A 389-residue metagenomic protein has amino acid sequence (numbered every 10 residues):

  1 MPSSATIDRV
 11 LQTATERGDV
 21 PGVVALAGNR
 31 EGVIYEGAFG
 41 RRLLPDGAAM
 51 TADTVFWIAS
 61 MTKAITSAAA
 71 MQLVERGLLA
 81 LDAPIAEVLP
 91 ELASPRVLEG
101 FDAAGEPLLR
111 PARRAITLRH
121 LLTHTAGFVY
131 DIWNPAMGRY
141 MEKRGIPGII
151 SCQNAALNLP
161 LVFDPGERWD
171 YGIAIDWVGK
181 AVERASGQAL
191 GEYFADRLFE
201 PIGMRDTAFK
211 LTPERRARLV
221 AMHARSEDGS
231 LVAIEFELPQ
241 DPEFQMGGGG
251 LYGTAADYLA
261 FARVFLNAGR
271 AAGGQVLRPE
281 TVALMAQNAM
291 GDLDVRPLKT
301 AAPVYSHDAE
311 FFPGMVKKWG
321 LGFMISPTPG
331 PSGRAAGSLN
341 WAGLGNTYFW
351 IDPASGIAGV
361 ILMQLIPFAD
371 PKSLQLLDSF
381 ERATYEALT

Functional and structural regions predicted by a protein language model:
P2-I58, L78-A80, V97-A103, F236 (+3 more regions): Short, conserved catalytic-motif segment at the N-terminal edge
S3, I7, I58, T62 (+6 more regions): Hydrophobic (often cysteine-bearing) scaffold residues that line and stabilize catalytic clefts of nucleotide/cofactor
I7-L11, E31, W57-L89, V178-E183 (+2 more regions): Active-site SXXK
T15, V74-E75, L157, F194: Alpha-helix C-terminal capping/helix-coil junction sites
I34, W350, G356-L365: Short, well-ordered beta-strand elements
E87-G333: Short, surface-exposed loop or secondary-structure junction motifs that flank catalytic or metal-binding residues
S338, G345-A354: Short, surface-exposed beta-strand/loop micro-motifs that present aromatic residues
L365-T389: Generic C-terminus detector
